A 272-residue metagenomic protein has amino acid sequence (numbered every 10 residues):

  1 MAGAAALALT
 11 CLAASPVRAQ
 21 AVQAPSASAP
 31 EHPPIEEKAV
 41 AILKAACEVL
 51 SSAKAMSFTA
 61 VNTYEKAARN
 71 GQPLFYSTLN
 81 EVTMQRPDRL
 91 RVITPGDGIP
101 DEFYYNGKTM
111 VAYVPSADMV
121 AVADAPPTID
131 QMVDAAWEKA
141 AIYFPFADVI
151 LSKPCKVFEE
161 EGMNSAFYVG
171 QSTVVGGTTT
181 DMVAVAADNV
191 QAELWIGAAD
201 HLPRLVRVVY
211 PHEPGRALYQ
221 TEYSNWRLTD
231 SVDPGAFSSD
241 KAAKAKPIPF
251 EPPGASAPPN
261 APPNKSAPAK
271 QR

Functional and structural regions predicted by a protein language model:
A2-A13: Bacterial N-terminal signal peptides
S15-A19: Sec/Tat signal peptide C-region and signal peptidase I cleavage site
Q20-P34: Cleaved targeting-peptide boundary
P33-M119, A192: N-terminal mature ectodomain segment of secretory-pathway/periplasmic proteins
P34-E37, V61, G96-I99, V111-A112 (+2 more regions): Gly/Pro-enriched, hydrophobic low-complexity segments that function as extracytoplasmic propeptides/linkers
V61-T63, T83-L90, F144-E159: Short, basic/low-complexity N-terminal boundary segments at the transition from targeting/disordered tails
A112-I150: Acidic/charged, solvent-exposed loop-and-adjacent secondary-structure segments enriched in E/D, K/R, S/T, and G/P
P262-R272: Long, low-complexity, intrinsically disordered segments
